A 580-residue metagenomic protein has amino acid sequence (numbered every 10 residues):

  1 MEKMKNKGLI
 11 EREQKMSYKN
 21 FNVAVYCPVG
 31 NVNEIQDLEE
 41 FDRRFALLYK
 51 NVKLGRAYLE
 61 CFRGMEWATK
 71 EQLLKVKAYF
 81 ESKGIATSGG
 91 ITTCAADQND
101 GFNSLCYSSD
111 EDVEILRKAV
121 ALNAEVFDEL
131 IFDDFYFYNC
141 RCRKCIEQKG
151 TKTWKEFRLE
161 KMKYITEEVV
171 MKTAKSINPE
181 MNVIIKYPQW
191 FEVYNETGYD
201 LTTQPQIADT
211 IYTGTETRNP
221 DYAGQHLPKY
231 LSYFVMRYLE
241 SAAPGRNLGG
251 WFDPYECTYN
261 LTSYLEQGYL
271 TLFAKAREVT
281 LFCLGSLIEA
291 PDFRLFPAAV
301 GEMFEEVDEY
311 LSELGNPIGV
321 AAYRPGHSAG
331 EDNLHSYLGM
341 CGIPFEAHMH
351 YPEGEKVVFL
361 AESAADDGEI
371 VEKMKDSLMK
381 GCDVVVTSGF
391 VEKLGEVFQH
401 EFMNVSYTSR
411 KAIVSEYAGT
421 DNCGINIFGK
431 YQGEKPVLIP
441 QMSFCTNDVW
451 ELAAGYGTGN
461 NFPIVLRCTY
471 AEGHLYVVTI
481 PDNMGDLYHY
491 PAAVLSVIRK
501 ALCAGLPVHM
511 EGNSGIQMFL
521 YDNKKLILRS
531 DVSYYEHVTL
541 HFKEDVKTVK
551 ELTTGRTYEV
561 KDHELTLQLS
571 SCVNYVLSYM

Functional and structural regions predicted by a protein language model:
I10-K19, L48, V307-G319, M349-Y351 (+2 more regions): Short boundary motifs at domain starts and secondary-structure transition points
E13, Y26, G55, E60 (+14 more regions): Hydrophobic targeting/anchoring helices
Y18-V23, V52-A57, K83-A86, V126-D128 (+6 more regions): Loop/turn elements at helix/coil->beta-strand transitions in domains of secreted/extracellular proteins
N20-D42, Q72-D128, D134, Y138-C145 (+3 more regions): Active-site-adjacent "subsite" loops/lids of carbohydrate-active enzymes
D37-A46, H335-E355, E362-A365: A short, well-structured beta->alpha microelement
E60-Q72: Glycine-rich, proline-tolerant flexible connector loops at the mouths of alpha/beta enzymes
T87-T92, G250, V385-S388: Short beta-strand elements of ligand-binding domains
F345, M349-Y351, A361-M580: A conserved amphipathic helix/loop scaffold that creates a polar/acidic microenvironment used either to coordinate
